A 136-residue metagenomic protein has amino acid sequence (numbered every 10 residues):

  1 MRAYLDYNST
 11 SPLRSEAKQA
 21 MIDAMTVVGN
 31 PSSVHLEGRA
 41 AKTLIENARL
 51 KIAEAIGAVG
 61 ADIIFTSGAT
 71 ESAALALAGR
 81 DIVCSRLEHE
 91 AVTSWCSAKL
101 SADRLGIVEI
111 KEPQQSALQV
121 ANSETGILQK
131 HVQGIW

Functional and structural regions predicted by a protein language model:
M1-W136: Pyridoxal 5′-phosphate
